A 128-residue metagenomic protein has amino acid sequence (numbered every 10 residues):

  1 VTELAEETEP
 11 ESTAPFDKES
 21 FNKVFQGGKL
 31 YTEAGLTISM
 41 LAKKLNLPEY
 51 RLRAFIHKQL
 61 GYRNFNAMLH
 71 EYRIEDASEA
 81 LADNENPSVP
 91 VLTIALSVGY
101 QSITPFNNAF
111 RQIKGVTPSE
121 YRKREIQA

Functional and structural regions predicted by a protein language model:
V1-T93, S97, A109-Q112, S119 (+1 more regions): Membrane-proximal linker segments that couple transmembrane helices to downstream signaling/catalytic modules
Y50, I103-T104: Key DNA-contact positions within bacterial/archaeal DNA-binding proteins
